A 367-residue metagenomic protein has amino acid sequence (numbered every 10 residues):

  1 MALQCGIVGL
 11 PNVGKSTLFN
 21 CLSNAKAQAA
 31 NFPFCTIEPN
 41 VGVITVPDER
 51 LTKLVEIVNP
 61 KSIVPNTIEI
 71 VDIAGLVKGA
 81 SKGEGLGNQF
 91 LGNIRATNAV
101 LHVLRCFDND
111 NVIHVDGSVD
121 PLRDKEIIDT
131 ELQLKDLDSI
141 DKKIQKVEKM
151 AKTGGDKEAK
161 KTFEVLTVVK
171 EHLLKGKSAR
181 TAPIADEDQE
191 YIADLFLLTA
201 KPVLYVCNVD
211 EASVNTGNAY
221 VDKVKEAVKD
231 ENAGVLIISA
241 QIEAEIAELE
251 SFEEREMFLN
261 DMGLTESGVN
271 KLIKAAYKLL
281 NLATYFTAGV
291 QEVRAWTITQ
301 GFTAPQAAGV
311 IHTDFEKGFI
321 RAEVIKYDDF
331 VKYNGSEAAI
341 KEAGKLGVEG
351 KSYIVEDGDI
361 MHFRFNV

Functional and structural regions predicted by a protein language model:
M1-I113, L122, K143, V147: Conserved G1/Walker A P-loop phosphate-binding module
A2-V8, V13, F19, K146-E356 (+2 more regions): C-terminal-of-GTPase-core extension/linker across diverse P-loop GTPases
N24-A25, R50-L51, G75-V77, R105-N111 (+5 more regions): Conserved nucleotide-binding/hydrolysis micro-motifs of P-loop NTPases
A30-N31, V112-D116, G217-A219, L249: Short amphipathic alpha-helical segments
T36, G85, Q89, L132 (+4 more regions): Alpha-helical initiation/capping and key positions within long helical/coiled-coil segments
L76-K82, G117-L132, A151-K157, A212 (+1 more regions): Flexible beta-alpha connector loops of hexameric P-loop NTPases
R95, A99-H102, F107-K135, S139-K142 (+2 more regions): Switch/coupling subdomain of P-loop NTPase systems
